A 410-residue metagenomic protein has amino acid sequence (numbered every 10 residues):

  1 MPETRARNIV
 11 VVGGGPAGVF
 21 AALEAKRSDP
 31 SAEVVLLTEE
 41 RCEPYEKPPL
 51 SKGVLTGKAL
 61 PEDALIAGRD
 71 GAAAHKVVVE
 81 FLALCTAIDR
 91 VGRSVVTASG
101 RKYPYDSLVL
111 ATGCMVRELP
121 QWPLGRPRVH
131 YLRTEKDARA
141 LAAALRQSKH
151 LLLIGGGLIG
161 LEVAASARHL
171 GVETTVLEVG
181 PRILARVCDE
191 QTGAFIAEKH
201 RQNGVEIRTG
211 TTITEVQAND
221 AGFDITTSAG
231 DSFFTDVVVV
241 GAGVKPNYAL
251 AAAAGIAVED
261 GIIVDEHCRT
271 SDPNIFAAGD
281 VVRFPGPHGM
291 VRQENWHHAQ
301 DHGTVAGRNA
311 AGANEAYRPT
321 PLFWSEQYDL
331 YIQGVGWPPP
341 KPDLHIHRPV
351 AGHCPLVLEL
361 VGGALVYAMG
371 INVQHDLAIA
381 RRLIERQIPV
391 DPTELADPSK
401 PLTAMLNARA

Functional and structural regions predicted by a protein language model:
P2-N8, V281-A378, R382: Mid-to-C-terminal Rossmann-like scaffold of FAD/NAD(P)H-dependent oxidoreductases
P2-V78, S166-V187, I379: Beta1-alpha1 glycine-rich phosphate/pyrophosphate-binding loop at the start of Rossmann-like nucleotide-binding domains
V12, Y103-M115, F233-G243, G303: Short hydrophobic core segments
G15-G18, G157-G160, G307: Catalytic nucleophile loop
S31-E33, A74, V78-T97, Y103 (+1 more regions): A Rossmann-like FAD-binding core segment of flavoenzymes
T112-L170: Glycine-rich dinucleotide-binding loop and its adjacent helix/turn
G125-S148, F223-T226, D231-D301, V305: FAD-site-proximal beta/loop scaffold in flavoenzymes
L141, P389-A410: Cysteine/selenocysteine-centered motifs that mediate thiol-based redox chemistry or coordinate metal-sulfur cofactors
